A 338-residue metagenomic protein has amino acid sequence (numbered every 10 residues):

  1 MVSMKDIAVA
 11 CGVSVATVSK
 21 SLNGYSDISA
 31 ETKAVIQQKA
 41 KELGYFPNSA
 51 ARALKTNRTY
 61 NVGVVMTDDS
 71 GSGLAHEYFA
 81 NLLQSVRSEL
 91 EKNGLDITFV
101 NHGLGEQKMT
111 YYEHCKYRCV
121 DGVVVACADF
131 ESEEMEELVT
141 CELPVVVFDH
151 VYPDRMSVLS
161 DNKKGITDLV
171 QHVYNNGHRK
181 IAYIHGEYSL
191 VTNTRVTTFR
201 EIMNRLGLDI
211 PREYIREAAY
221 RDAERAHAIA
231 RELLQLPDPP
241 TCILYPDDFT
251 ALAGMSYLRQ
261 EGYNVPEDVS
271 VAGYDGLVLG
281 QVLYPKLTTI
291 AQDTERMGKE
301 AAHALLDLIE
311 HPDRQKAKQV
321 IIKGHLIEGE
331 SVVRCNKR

Functional and structural regions predicted by a protein language model:
M1-Y60, R338: N-terminal helix-turn-helix DNA-binding module of bacterial transcription factors
V2, N61-Q171, N175, L233-Q235: Alpha-helical recognition/docking segments in bacterial nutrient-uptake and carbohydrate-utilization systems
S14, Y60, D121, H178-I181 (+1 more regions): Short acidic/polar active-site loop segments enriched in Thr and Asp
E42-N48, L104-K108, C127-A128, M255: Short gly/ser/thr-rich secondary-structure transition/capping motifs
F46, A126-C127, N176, V191 (+3 more regions): Replace "coordinates the UDP/GDP/TDP-sugar" with "coordinates nucleotide-activated sugar donors
D68-N81, F99-Q107, V158-D168, I184-R231 (+4 more regions): Hinge/beta->alpha junction and helix N-cap segments in small-molecule ligand-binding domains
R231-R338: Flexible loop/turn connectors
